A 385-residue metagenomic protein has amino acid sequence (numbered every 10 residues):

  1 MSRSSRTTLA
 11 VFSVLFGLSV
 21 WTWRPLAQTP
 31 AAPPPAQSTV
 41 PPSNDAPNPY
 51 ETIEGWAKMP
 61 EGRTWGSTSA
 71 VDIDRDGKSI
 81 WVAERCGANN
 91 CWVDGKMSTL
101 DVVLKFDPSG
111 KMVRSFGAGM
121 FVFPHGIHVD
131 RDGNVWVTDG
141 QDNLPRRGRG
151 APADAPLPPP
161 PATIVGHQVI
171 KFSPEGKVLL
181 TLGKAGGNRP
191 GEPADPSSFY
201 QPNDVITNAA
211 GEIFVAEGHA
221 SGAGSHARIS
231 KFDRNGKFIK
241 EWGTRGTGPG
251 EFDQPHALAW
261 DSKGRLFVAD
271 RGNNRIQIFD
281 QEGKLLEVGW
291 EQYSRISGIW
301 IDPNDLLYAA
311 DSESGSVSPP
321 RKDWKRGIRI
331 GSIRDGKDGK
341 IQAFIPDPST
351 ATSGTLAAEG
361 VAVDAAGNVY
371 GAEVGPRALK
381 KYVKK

Functional and structural regions predicted by a protein language model:
M1-V11: Bacterial N-terminal signal peptides that target proteins for export
G17, W21-W23, Q28-K385: Eukaryotic scaffold repeat domains enriched in small/polar residues
